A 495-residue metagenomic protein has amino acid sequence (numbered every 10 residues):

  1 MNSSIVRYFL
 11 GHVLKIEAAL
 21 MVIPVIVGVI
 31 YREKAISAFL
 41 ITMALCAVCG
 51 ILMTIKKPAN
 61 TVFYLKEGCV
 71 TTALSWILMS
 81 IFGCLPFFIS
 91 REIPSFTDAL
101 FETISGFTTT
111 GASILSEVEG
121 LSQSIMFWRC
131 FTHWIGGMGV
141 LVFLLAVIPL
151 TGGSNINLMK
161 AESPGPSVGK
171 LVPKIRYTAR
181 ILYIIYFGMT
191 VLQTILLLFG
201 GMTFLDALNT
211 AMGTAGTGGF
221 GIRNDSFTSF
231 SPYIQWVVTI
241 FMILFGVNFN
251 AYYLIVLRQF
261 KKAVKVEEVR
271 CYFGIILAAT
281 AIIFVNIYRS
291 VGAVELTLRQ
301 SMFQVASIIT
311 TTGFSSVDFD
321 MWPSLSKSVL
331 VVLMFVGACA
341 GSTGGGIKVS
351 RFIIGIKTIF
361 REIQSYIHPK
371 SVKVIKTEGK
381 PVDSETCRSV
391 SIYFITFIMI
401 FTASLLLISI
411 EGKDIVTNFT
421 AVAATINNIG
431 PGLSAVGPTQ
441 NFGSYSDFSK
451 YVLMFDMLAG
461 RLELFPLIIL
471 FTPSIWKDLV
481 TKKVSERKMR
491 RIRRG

Functional and structural regions predicted by a protein language model:
M1-G495: Membrane-proximal intracellular helices of multi-pass ion channels
